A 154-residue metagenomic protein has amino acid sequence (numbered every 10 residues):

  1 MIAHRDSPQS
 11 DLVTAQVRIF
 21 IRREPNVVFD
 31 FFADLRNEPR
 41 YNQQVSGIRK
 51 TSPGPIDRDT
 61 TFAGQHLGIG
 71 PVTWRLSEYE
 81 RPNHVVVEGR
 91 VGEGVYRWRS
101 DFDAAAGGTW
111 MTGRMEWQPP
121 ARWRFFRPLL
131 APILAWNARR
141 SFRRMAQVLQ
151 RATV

Functional and structural regions predicted by a protein language model:
M1-G54: Hydrophobic ligand-binding cavity/cleft-lining segments
A3-R5, F20, P39, R49-R97 (+3 more regions): Glycine-rich portal/gate segments that line the openings of hydrophobic small-molecule binding cavities
V13, R23, V87, F126-L130: Residue-level detector of alpha-helix boundaries and kinks
E24-V27, N137, S141: Short amphipathic alpha-helical segments
F32, N42, W117, F142-M145: Generic helix-packing signal
V45, R49-S52, T60, N83 (+3 more regions): Solvent-exposed, flexible loop/coil residues
R90-R140: Beta-strand/loop substructures that line and gate deep hydrophobic ligand-binding cavities in soluble
